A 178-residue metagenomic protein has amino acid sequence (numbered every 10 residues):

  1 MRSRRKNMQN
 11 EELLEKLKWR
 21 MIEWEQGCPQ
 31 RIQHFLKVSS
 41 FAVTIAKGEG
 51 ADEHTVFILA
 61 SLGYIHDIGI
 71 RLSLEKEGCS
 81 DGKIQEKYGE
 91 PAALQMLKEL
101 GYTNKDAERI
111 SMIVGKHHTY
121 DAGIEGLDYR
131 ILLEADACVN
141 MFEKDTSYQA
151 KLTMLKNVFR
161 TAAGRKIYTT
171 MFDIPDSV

Functional and structural regions predicted by a protein language model:
R2-Q9, E23-D52, I65, Y102 (+1 more regions): Divalent metal-dependent phosphate-bond-processing catalytic cores, especially two-metal-ion Mg2+/Mn2+ enzymes that act
L13-K37, G69-C79: Active-site flanking loop/helix segments enriched in acidic
V38-F41, K83-E99: An active-site-proximal "capping" alpha-helix that borders the catalytic cofactor pocket
E53-T55, D106: Membrane-helix interface segments
V56-E77, G89, S111-T119, D136: His-Asp-centered metal-binding catalytic motifs of divalent-metal-dependent phosphohydrolases/nucleases
N104-M112: Active-site-proximal substrate-binding core of FAD-dependent oxidoreductases
